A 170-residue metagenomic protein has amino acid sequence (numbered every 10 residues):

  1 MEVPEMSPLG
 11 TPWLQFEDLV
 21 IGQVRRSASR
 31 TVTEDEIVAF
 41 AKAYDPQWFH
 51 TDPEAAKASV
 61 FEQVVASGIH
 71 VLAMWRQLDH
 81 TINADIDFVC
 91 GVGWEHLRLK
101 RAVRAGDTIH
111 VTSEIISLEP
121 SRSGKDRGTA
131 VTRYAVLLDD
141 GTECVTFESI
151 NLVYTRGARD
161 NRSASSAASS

Functional and structural regions predicted by a protein language model:
M1-I21, L99-T108, T112-S170: HotDog/MaoC-like acyl-thioester-processing domains
E2-V92, R156-S170: Hot-dog-fold acyl-thioester-processing enzymes
C90, E95, V111: Short beta-strand or tight-loop elements that sit immediately N-terminal to catalytic metal-binding acidic residues
